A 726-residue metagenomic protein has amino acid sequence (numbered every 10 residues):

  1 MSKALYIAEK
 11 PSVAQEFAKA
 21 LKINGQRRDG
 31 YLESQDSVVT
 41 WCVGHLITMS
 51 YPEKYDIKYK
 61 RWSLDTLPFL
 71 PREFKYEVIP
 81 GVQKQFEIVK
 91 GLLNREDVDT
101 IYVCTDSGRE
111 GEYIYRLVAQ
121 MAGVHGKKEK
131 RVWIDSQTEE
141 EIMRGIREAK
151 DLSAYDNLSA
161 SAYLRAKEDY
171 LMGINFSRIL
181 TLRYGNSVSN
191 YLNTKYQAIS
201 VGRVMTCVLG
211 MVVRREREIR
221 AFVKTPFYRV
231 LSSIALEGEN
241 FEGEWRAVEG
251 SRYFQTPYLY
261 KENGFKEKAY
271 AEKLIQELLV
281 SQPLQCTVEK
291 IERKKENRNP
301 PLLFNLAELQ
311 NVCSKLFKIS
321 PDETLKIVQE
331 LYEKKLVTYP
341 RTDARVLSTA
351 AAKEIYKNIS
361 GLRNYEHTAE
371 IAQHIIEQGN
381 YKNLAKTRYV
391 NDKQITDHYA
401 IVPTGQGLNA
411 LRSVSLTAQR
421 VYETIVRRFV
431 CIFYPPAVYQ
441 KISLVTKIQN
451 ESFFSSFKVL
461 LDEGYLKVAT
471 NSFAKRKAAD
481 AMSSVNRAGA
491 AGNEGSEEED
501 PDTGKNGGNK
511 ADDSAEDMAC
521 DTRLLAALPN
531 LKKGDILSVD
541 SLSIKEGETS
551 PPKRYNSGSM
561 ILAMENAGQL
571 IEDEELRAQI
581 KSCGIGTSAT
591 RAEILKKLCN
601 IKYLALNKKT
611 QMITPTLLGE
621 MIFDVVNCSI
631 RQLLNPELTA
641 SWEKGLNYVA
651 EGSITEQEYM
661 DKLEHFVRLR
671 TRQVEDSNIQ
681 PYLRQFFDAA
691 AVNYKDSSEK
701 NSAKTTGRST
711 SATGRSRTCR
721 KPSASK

Functional and structural regions predicted by a protein language model:
M1-R178, F265, A474, P551: Intrinsically disordered, low-complexity regulatory segments
S2-L5, R28, V82, L93 (+6 more regions): Basic, low-complexity terminal or inter-domain segments flanking catalytic cores
A14-K22, R116-L117, L209-I219, R427: Short active-site loop/helix that positions an aromatic residue
P52, D97-Y102, M143, E242-Y270: OB-fold/S1-family RNA-binding modules
F74, E87, E96, Q137-I234 (+2 more regions): C-terminal or mid-to-C-terminal helical accessory/interaction module adjacent to the motor/catalytic core
Q255-L302, Q310: Metal- or metallocofactor-binding catalytic centers and their adjacent structured scaffolds across diverse enzyme
V312, L316-S320, T324: A conserved hydrophobic secondary-structure block that centers on an alpha-helix together with its immediately flanking
